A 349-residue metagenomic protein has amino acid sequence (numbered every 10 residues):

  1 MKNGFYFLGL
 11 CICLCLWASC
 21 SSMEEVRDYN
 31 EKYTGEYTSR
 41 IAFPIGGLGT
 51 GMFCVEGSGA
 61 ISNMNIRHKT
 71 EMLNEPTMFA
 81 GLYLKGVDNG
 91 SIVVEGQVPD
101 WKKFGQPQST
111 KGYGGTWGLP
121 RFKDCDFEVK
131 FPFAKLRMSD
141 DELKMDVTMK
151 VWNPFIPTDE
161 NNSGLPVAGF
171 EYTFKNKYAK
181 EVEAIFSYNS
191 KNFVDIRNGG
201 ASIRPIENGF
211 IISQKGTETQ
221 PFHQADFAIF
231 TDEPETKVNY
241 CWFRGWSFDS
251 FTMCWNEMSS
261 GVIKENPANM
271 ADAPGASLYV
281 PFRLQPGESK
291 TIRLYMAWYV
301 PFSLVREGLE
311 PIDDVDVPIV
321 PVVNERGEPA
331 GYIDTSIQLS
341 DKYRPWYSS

Functional and structural regions predicted by a protein language model:
M1-E24: Bacterial Sec-dependent N-terminal signal peptides
S22-V26, K32-Y37, I41, D140-L143 (+2 more regions): Acidic/polar, glycine-enriched structural segments that form the non-catalytic walls/loops of the carbohydrate-binding
S22-W101: Beta-strand-rich N-terminal accessory domains
G59, T70-D141, T219-M258: An extended acidic
M64, L73-Y83, V147, G164-P166 (+2 more regions): Long, small/polar-residue-biased beta-strand-and-loop interaction regions
